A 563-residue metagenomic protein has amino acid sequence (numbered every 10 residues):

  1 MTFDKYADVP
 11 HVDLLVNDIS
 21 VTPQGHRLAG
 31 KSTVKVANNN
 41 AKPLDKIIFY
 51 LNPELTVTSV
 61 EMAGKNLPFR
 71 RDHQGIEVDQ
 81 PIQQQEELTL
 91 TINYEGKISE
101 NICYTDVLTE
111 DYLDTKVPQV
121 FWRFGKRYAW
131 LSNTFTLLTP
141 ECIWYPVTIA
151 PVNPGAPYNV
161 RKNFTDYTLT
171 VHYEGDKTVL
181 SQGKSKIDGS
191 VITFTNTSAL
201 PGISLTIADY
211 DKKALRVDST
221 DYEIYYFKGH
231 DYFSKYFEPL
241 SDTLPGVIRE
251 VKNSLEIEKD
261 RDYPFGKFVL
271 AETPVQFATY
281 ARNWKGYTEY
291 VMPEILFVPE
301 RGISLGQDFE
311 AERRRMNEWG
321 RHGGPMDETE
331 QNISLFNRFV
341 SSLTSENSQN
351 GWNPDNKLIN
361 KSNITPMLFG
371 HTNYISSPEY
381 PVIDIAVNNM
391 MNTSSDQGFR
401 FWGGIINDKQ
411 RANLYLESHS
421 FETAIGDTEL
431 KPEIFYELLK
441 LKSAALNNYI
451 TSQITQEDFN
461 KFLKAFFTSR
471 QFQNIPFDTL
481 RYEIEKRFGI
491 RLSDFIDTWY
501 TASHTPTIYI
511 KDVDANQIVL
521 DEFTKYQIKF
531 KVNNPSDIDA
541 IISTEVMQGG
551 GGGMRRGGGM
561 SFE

Functional and structural regions predicted by a protein language model:
M1-A29, T58-S59, A129, N159-R161 (+2 more regions): N-terminal, polar/Ser/Thr-rich
L44-N66, H172-D176, M547-G549: Solvent-exposed beta-hairpin/edge-strand motifs
N52-P118, P154-Y158, D188, V247: A surface-exposed beta-strand-loop module
T56-M62, L180, Q517-E563: Beta-strand-rich binding/interaction modules
Y94-Y210: Extended, low-hydrophobicity, Ser/Thr/Pro/Gly-biased non-transmembrane segments
L169, L215-A386: Juxtacatalytic substrate-recognition/specificity segment
N353-Y449, Q453, R470-Q471: Acidic/His/Gly-enriched intrinsically disordered linker/tail segments that often contain short helix/coil "MoRF-like"
E429-D512: Amphipathic alpha-helical substructures
